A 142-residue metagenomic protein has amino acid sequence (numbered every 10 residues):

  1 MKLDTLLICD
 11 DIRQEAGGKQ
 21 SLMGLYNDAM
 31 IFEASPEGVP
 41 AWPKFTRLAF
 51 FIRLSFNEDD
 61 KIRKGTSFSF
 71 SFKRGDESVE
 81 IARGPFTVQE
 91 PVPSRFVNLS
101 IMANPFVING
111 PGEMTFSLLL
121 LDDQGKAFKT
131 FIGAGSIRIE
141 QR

Functional and structural regions predicted by a protein language model:
K2-G110, T115-R142: Contiguous segments within soluble domain cores/interaction surfaces
